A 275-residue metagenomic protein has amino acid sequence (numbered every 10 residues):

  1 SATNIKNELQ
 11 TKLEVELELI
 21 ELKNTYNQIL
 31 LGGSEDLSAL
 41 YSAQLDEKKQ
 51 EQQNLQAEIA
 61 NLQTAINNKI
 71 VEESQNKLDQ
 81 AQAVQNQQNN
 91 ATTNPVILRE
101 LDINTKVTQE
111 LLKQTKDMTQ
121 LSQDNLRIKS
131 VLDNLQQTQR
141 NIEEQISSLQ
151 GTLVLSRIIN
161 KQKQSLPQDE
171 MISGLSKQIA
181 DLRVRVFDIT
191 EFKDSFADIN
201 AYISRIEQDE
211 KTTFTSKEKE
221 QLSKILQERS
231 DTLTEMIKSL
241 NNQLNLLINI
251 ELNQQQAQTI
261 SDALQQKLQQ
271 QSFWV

Functional and structural regions predicted by a protein language model:
S1-V275: N-terminal targeting peptides and non-cytosolic leader segments immediately upstream of the first transmembrane helix
